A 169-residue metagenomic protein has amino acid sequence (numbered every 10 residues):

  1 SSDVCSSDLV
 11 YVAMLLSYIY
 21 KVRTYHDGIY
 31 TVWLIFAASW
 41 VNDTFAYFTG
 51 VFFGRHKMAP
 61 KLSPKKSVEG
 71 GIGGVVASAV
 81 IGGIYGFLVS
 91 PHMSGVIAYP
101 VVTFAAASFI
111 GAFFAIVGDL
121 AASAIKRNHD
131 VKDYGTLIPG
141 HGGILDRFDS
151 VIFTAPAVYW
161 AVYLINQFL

Functional and structural regions predicted by a protein language model:
S1-S6: Short, small-residue-biased leader/transition segments that mark boundaries at the very start of proteins
D8-F45, V51, R55-H56, P60 (+1 more regions): Hydrophobic alpha-helical transmembrane segments
P64-K65: Cytoplasmic membrane-interface "Motif A"-like loop-to-helix N-cap segments of 12-TM Major Facilitator Superfamily
V68: Short pre-catalytic strand/loop immediately N-terminal to key active-site residues, enriched for Gly-Thr
